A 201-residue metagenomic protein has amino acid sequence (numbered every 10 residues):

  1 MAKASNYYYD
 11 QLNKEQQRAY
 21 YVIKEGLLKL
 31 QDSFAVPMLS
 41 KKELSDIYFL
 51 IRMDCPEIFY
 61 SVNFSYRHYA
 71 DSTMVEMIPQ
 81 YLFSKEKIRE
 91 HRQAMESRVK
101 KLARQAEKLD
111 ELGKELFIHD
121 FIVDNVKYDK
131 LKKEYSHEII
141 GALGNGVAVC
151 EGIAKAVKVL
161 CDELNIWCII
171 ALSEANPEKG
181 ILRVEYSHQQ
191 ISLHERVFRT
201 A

Functional and structural regions predicted by a protein language model:
M1-R98: Linear, non-domain "peripheral" regions
A19-V22, C55, C150, C161 (+1 more regions): Generic recognition of cysteine residues
I47, I118, A156-V157: Generic structural signal for hydrophobic residues
L82-F83, N125-D129, A148-C150, E174-E178: Solvent-exposed loop/turn segments at secondary-structure junctions within structured extracellular/periplasmic domains
F83-A142: Secondary-structure boundary elements
I139-I153: A short, highly charged nucleic-acid-interacting micro-segment common to nuclease and nuclease-linked defense proteins
G152-A201: Hydrophobic/aromatic-rich core segments of domains that either
